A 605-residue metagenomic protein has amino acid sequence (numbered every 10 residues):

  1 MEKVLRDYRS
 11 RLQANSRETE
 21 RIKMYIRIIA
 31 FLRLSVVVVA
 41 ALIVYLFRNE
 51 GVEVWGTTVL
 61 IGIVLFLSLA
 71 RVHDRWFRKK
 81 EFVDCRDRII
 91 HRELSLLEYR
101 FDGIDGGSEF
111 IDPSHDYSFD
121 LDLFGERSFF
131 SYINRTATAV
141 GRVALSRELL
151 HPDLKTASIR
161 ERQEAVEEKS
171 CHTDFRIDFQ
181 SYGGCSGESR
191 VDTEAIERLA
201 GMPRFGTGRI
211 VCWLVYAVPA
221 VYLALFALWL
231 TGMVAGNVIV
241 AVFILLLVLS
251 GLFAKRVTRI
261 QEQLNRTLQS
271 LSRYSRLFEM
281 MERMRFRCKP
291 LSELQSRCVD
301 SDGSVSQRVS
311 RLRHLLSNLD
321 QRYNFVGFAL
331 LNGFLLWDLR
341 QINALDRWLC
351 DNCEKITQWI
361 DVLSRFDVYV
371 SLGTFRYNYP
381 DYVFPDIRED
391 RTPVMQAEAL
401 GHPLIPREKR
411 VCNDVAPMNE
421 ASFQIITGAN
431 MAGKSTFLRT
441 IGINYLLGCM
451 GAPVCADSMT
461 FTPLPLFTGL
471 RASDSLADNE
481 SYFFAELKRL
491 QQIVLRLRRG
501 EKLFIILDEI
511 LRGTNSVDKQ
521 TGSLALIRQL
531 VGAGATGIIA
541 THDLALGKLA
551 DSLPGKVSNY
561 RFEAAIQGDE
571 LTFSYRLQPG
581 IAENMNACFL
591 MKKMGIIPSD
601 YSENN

Functional and structural regions predicted by a protein language model:
M1-A429, T436-L466, K488-R489: Alpha-helical coupling/stalk and coiled-coil linker elements that connect catalytic or binding modules and transmit
A70, L372, Y379-N605: ATPase nucleotide-binding head domains, primarily ABC-like/P-loop NTPase cores
